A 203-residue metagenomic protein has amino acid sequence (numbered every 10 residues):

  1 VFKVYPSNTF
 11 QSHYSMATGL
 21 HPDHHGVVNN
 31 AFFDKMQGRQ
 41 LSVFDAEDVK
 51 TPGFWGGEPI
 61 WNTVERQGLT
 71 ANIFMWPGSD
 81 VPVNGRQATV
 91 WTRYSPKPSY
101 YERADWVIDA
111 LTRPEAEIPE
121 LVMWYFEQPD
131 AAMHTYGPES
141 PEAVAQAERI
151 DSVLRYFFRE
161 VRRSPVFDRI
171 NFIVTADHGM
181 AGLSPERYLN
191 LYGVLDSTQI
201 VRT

Functional and structural regions predicted by a protein language model:
V1: Active-site-proximal N-terminal segment of extracellular/periplasmic enzymes that hydrolyze or transfer
S7-T9, E65-R66, P114-I118, P165-F167 (+1 more regions): Extracellular/periplasmic catalytic domains that process cell-envelope and extracellular macromolecules
S15, G19-P138: His/Asp/Glu-rich, glycine-adjacent segments that coordinate divalent cations and/or stabilize oxyanion chemistry on
G57, A104, I108, A147-F158: Short, hydrophobic/amphipathic alpha-helical packing segments that form internal helix faces or helix-helix interfaces
A88-T89, P138-P141, R187-Y192: Short secondary-structure boundary/capping segments
M133-D151: Active-site-proximal segments of metal-dependent phosphoesterases and phosphodiesterases across multiple
R149-N190: Metal-dependent active-site segment of extracytoplasmic phospho-/sulfohydrolases and closely related
L183-T203: A post-motif C-terminal structural segment
